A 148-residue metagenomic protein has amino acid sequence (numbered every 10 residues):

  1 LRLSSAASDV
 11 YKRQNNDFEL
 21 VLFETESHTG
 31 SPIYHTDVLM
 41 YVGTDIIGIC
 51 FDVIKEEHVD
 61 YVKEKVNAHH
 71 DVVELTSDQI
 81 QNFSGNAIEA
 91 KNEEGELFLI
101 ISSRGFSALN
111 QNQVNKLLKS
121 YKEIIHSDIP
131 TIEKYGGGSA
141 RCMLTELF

Functional and structural regions predicted by a protein language model:
L1-A7, Y11: Single conserved hydrophobic/aromatic residue that forms the stacking wall/gate of nucleotide- or nucleobase-binding
L3, H35-Y41, K134-G137, T145: Generic structural "secondary-structure junction" signal
A7, E64, C142-E146: Short alpha-helical interface elements
D9-L117: Redox- and metal-dependent alpha/beta enzyme cores, enriched for Fe-S-associated oxidoreductases and cofactor-handling
N110-F148: C-terminal structured interaction module
